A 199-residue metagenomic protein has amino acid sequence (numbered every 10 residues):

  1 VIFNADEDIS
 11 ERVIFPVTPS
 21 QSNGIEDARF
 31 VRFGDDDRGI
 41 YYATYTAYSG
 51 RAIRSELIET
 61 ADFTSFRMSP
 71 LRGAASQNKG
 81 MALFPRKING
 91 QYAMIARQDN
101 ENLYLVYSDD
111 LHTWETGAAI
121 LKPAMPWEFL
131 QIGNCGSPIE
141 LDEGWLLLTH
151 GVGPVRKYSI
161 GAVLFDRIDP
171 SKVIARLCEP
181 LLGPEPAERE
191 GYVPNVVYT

Functional and structural regions predicted by a protein language model:
V1-N23, V31-A82, R86-L130, E140-N195: Beta-rich carbohydrate-recognition and catalytic domains
D27, C135, G191-T199: Signature of short aromatic-glycine-proline-rich micro-motifs recurring in repeat-based ectodomains
